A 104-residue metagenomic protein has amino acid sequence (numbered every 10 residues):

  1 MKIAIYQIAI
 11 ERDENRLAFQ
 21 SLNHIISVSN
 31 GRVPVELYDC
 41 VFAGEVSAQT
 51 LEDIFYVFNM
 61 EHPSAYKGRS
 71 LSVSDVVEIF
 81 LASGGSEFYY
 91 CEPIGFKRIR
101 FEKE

Functional and structural regions predicted by a protein language model:
M1-V46: Extended boundary segments
K2-I5, S64, S83: Cysteine-nucleophile amide-bond enzymes
I3-I10, I25-I26, I54, I79 (+2 more regions): Weak global preference for isoleucine
Y6, Y38, F58, Y89-Y90 (+1 more regions): Aromatic side chains
N30-L81: Short, conserved turn/kink motifs that form compact alpha/beta structural patches or helix kinks used as
K67-E104: Short, compact, well-ordered microdomains
